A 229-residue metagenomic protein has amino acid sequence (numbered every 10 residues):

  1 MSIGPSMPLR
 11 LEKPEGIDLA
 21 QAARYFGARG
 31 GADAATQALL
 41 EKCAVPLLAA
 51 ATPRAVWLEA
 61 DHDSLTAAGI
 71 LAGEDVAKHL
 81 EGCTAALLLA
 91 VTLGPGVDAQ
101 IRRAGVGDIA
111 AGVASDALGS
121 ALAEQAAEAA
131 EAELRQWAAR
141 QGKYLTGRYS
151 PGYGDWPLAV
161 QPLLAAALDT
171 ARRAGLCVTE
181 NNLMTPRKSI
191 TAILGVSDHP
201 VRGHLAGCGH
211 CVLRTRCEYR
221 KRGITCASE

Functional and structural regions predicted by a protein language model:
M1-G112: Active-site helix-to-loop segments that bind/position phosphate- or nucleotide-bearing substrates and donors across
A34, E74-K78, H210, T215-R216 (+1 more regions): Metal/cofactor-centered catalytic core regions of large enzymes
A35-A38, K42, A121, Q125 (+3 more regions): Conserved active-site and cofactor/substrate-binding residues in soluble primary-metabolism enzymes
V45-T52, R135, A139, D169 (+1 more regions): Generic secondary-structure signature for well-ordered alpha-helical cores
C83-G147: Conserved mixed alpha/beta catalytic, RNA-binding, or beta-rich assembly cores of soluble enzyme, regulatory
Q141-Y219: Short terminal or interdomain "cap/linker" segment that borders an active site or interface and mediates
I224-E229: Short cysteine/histidine-rich metal-coordination sites, predominantly Zn2+-binding motifs
